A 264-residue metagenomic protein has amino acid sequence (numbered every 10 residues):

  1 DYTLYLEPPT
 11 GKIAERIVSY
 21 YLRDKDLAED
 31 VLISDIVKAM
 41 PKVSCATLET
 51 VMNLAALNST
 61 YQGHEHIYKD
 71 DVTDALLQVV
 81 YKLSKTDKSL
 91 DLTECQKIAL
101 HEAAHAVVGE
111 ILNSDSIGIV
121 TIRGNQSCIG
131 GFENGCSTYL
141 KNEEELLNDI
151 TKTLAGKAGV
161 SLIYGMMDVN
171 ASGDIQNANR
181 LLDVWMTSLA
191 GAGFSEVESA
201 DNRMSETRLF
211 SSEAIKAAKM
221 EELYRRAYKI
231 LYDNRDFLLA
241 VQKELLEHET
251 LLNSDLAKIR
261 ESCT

Functional and structural regions predicted by a protein language model:
D1-A14: Conserved AAA+ ATPase "SRH/arginine-finger" region at the nucleotide-binding site
L4, Y21-L22, L76, V80 (+2 more regions): Hydrophobic aliphatic residues
G11-S19, I33-V37, T73, L147 (+1 more regions): An amphipathic alpha-helix signature
I13-Y21, T50-L54, A75, N177 (+1 more regions): Alpha-helical scaffold elements adjacent to nucleotide-binding pockets in ATP/GTP-utilizing enzyme cores
E15-L27, D35, A39, L54-S59: Conserved AAA+ ATPase "sensor/coupling" helix adjacent to the nucleotide-binding pocket
L27-K42, S84-T93: Short conserved motifs of the RecA-like P-loop NTPase core
K38-D70, D74-K85, A106-G118, M186-A192 (+2 more regions): AAA+ ATPase "lid" subdomain C-terminal helix
T93-L100, A106-T264: Soluble catalytic regions of large protease machineries
